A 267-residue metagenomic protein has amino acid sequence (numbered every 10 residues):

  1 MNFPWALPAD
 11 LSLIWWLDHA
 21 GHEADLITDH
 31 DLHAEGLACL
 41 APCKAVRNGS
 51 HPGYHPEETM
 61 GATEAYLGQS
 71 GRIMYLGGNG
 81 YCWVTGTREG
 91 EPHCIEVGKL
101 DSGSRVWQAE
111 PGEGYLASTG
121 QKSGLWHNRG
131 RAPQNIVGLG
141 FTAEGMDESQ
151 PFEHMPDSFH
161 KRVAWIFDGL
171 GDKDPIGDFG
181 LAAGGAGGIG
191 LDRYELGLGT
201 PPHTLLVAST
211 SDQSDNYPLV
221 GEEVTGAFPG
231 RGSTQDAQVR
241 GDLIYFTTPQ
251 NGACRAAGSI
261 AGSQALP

Functional and structural regions predicted by a protein language model:
M1-C39: Aromatic-Pro/Gly-enriched surface loop or interdomain linker that acts as a lid/target-recognition segment
A6-S12, G49-S50, Y54, R72 (+5 more regions): Intrinsic-disorder/low-complexity accessory segments
P8, S12, A41, E58 (+2 more regions): Short, well-structured alpha-helical interface segments that form or flank functional binding sites
H19-D25, A41-A45, G68-I73, P202-H203 (+1 more regions): Loop/turn elements at helix/coil->beta-strand transitions in domains of secreted/extracellular proteins
I27, N48-G49, L76-G77, S209 (+1 more regions): Generic beta-strand/beta-sheet core signal
D31-A34, H51-H55, N79-W83, E89 (+3 more regions): Solvent-exposed loop/turn segments at secondary-structure junctions within structured extracellular/periplasmic domains
L40-G86: Short alpha-beta junction capping motif
E91-C94, G98-P267: Glycine-rich, aromatic-lined ligand/substrate-binding cores of catalytic and carbohydrate-binding domains
